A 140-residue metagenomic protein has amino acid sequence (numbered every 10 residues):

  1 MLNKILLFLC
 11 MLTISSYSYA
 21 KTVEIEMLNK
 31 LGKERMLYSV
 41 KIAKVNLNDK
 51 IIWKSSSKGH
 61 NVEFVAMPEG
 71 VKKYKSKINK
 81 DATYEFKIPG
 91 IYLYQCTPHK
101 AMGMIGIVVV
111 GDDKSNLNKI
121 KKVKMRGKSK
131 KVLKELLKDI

Functional and structural regions predicted by a protein language model:
M1-I5: Positively charged n-region of N-terminal signal peptides that target proteins for export
L7-C10: Classic N-terminal secretory signal peptides
Y19-I140: Extracytoplasmic copper-binding redox domains, predominantly the cupredoxin/blue-copper superfamily
